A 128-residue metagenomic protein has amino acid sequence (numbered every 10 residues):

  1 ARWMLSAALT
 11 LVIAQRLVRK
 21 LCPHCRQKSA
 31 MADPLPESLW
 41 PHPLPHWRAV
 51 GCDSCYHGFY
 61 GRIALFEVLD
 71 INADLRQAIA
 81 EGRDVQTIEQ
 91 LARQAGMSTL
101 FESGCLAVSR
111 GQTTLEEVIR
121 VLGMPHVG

Functional and structural regions predicted by a protein language model:
A1-G128: Short, flexible helix-loop junctions that flank or precede catalytic/ligand sites
